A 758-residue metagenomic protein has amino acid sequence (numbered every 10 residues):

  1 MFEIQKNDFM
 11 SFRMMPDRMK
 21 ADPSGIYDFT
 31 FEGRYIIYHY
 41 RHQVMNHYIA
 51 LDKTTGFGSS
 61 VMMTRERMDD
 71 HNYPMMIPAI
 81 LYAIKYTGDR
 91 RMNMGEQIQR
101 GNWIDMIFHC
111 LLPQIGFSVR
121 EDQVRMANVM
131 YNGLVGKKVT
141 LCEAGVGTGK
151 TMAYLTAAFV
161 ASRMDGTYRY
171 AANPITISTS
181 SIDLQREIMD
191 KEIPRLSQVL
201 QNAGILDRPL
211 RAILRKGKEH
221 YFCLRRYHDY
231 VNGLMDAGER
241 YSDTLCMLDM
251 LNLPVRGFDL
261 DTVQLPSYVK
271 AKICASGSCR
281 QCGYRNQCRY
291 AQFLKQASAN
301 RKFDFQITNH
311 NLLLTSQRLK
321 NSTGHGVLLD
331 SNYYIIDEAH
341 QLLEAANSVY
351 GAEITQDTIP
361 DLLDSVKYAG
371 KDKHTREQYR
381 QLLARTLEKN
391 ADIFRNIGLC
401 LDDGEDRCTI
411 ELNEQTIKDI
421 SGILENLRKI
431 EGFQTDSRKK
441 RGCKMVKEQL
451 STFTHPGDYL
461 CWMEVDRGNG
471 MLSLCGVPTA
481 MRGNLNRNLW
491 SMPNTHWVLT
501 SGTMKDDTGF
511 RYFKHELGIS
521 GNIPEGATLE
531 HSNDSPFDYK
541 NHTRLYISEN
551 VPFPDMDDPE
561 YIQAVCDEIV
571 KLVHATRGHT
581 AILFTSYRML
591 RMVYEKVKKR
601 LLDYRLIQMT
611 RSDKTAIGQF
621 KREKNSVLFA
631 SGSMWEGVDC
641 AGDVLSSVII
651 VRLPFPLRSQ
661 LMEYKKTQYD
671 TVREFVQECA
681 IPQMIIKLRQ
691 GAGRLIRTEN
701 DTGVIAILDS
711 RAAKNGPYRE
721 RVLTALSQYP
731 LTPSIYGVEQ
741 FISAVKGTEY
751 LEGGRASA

Functional and structural regions predicted by a protein language model:
G95-P113, S118, D165-D304, H374 (+2 more regions): A substrate-engagement module of RecA-like helicase motors
N132, M152-R169, P194-R195: Walker A/P-loop NTP-binding motif
G136-T156: Walker A/P-loop
Y154, V160, R186, D190-P194 (+3 more regions): Signature of the SF2 helicase/ATPase Hel1-core->accessory helical subdomain module
S278-Q306, Q317-H325, K429-E549, Y561 (+2 more regions): A contiguous, basic/glycine-rich beta-loop/short-helix subdomain that forms a polymer-engagement track
S548-D557, S612-A712: Conserved RecA-like P-loop NTPase helicase motor core
V551-I582: Conserved interdomain hinge at the start of the Helicase C-terminal
T585-T610: Conserved helicase motor "Helicase C" RecA-like lobe of SF1/SF2 P-loop NTPases
